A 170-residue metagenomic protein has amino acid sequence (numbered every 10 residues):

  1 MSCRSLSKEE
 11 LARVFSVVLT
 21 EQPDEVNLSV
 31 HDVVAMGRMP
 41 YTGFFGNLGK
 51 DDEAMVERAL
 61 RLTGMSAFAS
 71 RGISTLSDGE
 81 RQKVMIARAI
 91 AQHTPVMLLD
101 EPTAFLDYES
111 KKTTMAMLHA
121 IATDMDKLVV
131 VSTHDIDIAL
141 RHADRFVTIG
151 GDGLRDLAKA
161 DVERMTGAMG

Functional and structural regions predicted by a protein language model:
M1-E10: ABC ATPase NBD Q-loop/coupling interface
A35, K50-F68: Conserved ABC ATPase "signature" region
G72-L76, E80: Conserved ABC ATPase signature
M97-D100: Catalytic Walker B motif of ABC-type/P-loop ATPase nucleotide-binding domains
K112-D124: Helical segment within the ABC ATPase nucleotide-binding domain
T133-H134: H-loop/switch region of ABC-family ATPase nucleotide-binding domains
F146-A160: H-loop (His-switch) and adjacent beta-strand-loop-beta switch element of ABC-type ATPase nucleotide-binding domains
